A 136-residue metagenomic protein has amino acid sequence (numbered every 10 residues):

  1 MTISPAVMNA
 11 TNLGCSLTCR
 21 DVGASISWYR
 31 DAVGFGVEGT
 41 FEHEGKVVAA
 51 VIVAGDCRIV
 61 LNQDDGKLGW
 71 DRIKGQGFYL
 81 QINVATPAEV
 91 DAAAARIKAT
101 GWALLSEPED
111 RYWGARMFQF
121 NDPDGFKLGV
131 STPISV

Functional and structural regions predicted by a protein language model:
M1-S16, S27, V33-P87, D91-N121 (+1 more regions): Vicinal oxygen chelate
C19-G23: Short acidic-aromatic low-complexity motifs
